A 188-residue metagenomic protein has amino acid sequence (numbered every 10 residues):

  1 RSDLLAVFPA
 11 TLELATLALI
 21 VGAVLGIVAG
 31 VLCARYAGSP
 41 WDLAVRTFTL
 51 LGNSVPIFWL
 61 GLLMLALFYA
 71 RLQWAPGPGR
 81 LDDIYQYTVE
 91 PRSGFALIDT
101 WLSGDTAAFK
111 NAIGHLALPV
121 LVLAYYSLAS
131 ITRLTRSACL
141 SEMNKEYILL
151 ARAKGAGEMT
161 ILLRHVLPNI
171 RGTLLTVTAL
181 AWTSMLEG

Functional and structural regions predicted by a protein language model:
R1-A6: Membrane-helix entry/capping segments
F8-W41, I57, T88-G188: Alpha-helical transmembrane segments of integral membrane proteins, especially multi-pass inner/plasma-membrane
D42-R46: Membrane-interface helix-entry/capping residues at the boundaries of transmembrane alpha-helices
F48-D99, V122-L128: Membrane-water interface segments at the C-terminal ends of transmembrane alpha-helices in multi-pass inner-membrane
